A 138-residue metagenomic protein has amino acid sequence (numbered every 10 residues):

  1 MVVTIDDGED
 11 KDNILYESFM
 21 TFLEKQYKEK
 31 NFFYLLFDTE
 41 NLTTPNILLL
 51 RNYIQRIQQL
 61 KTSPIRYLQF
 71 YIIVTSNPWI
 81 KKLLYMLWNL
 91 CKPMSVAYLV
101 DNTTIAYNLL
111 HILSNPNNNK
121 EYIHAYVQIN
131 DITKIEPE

Functional and structural regions predicted by a protein language model:
M1-E138: Amphipathic, Lys/Arg-enriched alpha-helical "gate/interface" segment within cytosolic domains that mediates
